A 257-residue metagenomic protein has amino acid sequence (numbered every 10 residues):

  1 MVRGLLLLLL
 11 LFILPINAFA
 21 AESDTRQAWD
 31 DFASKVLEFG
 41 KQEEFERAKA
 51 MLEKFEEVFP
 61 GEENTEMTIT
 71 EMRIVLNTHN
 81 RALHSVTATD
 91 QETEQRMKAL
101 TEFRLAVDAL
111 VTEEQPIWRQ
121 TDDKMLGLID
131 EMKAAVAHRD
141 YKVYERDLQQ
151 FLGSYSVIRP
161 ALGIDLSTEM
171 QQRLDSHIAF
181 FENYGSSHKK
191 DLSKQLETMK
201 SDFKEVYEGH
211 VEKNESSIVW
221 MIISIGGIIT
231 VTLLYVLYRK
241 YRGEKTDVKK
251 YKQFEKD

Functional and structural regions predicted by a protein language model:
M1-A82: N-terminal pre-first-transmembrane soluble regions of secretory-pathway and organelle membrane proteins
M1-I13, Y207-D257: C-terminal single-pass membrane-anchor helix
V36-A50, Q91, M132-R146, S187-H188: Short helix-adjacent coil turns
F45-M51, F55, Q95-R96, Y144 (+2 more regions): Solenoid-repeat scaffolds in large eukaryotic assemblies
F59, E71-T89, L128, D165-S186: Long, amphipathic, charge-rich alpha-helical segments that form helical bundles/coiled-coils
L83-M97, A135, Y141, F181-L196: Amphipathic, charged alpha-helical scaffolds that flank and support histidine-based chemistry in signaling
M97-L166: Membrane-proximal low-complexity regions enriched in glycine and acidic/polar residues
H188-E212: Juxtamembrane amphipathic/hinge helix adjacent to a transmembrane helix
